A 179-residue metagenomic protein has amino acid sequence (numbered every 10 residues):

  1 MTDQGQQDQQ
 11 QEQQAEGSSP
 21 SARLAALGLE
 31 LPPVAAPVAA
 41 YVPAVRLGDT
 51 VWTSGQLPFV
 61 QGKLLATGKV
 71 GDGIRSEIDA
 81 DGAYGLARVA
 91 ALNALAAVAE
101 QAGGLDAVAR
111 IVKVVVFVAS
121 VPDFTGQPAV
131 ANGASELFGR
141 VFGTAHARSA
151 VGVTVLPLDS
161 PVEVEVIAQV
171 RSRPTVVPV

Functional and structural regions predicted by a protein language model:
T2-G5, Q14-V179: Short, polar/acidic, helix-capping and beta-turn segments at strand->helix junctions that line the mouths
